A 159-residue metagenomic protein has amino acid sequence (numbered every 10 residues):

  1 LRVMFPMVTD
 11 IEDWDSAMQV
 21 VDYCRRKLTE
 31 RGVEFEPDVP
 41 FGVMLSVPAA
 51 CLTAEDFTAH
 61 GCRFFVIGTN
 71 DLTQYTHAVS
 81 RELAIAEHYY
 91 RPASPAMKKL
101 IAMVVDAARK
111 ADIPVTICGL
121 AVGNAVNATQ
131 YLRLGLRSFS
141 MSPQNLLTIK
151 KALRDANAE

Functional and structural regions predicted by a protein language model:
L1-E159: Conserved alpha/beta-domain cores
